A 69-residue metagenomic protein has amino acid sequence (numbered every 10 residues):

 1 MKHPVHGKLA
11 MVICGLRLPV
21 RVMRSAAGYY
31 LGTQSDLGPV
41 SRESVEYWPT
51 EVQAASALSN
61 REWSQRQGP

Functional and structural regions predicted by a protein language model:
M1-G32, N60, S64-P69: Short N-terminal "domain-start" leader segments that mark the transition from disordered tails or signal peptides into
T33-L37: Secondary-structure transition/turn motif
G38-E51: A short, exposed loop/beta-hairpin motif centered on an aromatic-Gly-Thr core
